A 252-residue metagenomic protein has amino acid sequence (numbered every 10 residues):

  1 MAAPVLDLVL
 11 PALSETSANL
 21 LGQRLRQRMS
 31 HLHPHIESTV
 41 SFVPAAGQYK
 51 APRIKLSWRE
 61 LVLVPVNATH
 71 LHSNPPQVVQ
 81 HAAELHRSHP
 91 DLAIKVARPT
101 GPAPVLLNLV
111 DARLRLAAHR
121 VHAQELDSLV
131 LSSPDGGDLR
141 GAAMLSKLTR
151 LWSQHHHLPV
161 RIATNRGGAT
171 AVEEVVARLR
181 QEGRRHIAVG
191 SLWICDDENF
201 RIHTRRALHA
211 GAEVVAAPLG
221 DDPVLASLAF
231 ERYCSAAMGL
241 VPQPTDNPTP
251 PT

Functional and structural regions predicted by a protein language model:
M1-T252: Active-site-proximal alpha-helix that buttresses catalytic centers in soluble enzyme cores
